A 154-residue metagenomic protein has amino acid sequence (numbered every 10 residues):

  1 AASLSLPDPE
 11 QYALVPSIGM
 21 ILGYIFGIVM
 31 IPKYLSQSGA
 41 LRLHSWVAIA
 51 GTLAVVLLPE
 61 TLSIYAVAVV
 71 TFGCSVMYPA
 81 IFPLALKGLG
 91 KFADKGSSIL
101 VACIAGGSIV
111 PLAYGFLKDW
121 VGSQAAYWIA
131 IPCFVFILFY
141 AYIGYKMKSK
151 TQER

Functional and structural regions predicted by a protein language model:
S3-G19, D94-S98: Loop-to-transmembrane helix entry
G23-Q37, K118-D119: Helix-to-loop junctions at the C-terminal end of transmembrane segments in multipass secondary transporters
G39, A113-C133: A membrane-interface helix-boundary motif in multi-pass transporters
G39-A54: Structural signature of the two symmetry-related core transmembrane helices
V56-A66: Helix-loop junctions at membrane interfaces in 12-TM secondary transporters
S75-G90: Intracellular juxtamembrane helix-capping segments at the cytosolic ends of symmetry-related transmembrane helices
G88-G122: A late C-terminal transmembrane helix in Major Facilitator Superfamily
I131-R154: Multi-pass alpha-helical transporter architecture, strongest for 12-TM Major Facilitator/SLC carriers used
